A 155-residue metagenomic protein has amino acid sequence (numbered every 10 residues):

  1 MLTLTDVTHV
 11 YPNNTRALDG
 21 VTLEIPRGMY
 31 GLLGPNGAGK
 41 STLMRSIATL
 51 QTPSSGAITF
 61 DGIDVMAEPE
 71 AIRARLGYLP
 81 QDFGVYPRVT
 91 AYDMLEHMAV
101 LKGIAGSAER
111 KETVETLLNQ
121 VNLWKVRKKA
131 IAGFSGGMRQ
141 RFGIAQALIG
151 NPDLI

Functional and structural regions predicted by a protein language model:
M1-L4, T8-G20, P26, P69: A short, flexible loop at the N-terminus of ABC-type nucleotide-binding domains that lies
P35-G39: Walker A (P-loop) phosphate-binding loop of ABC-type ATPase nucleotide-binding domains
A48: Helix-to-loop junction immediately C-terminal to a conserved catalytic motif
G56-D64, A71-I72: Conserved ABC transporter NBD signature motif
E96, V100-G103, A108-V126: Conserved ABC ATPase "signature" region
I144: Hydrophobic anchor residue at the start of the ABC signature
N151: Conserved catalytic motifs of ABC-family nucleotide-binding domains
